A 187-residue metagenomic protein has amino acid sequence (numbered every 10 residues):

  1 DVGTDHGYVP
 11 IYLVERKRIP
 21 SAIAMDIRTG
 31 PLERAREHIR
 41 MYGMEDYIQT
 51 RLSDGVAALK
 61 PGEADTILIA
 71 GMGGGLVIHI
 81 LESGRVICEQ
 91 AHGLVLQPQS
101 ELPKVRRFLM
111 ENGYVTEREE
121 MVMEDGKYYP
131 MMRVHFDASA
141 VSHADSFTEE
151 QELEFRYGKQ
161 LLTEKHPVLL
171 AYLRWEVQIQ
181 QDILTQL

Functional and structural regions predicted by a protein language model:
V2: Conserved beta-strand/loop positions that form the S-adenosyl-L-methionine
H6-I19: Conserved SAM-binding loop of SAM-dependent methyltransferases across substrates and taxa, primarily the Class I
S21-D26: Conserved SAM-binding motif I beta-strand of class I
T29, E33-G62: S-adenosyl-L-methionine
A64-G71: Short SAM/SAH-binding signature in class I
G75-S83: A short, conserved alpha-helix within the catalytic core of class I
S83-R133: C-terminal substrate-binding/active-site "lid" region of AdoMet-derived donor-dependent transferases
D137-A138, D145-L187: An accessory alpha-helical subdomain
